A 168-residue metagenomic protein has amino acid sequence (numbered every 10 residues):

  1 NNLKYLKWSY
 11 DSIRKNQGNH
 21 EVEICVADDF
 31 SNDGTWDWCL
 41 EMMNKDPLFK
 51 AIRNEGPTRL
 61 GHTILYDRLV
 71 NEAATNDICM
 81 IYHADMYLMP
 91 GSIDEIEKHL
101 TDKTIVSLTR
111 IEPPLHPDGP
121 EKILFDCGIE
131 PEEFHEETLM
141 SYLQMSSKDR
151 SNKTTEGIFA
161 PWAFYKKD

Functional and structural regions predicted by a protein language model:
N1-W8, F30: Active-site beta-to-alpha loop of glycosyltransferases that engages the nucleotide-sugar donor
D11-E21: Short, acidic, metal-binding catalytic loop of nucleotide-sugar glycosyltransferases
I13, D29-F30, P57: Conserved short acidic donor-positioning loop in nucleotide-sugar-dependent glycosyltransferases
D28-D37: A conserved acidic beta->alpha catalytic loop
E55-A74: Glycine-rich, basic loop-to-helix element that forms the pyrophosphate-binding segment of sugar-nucleotide handling
C79: Short aromatic/hydrophobic "clamp" motif used to bind/position activated sugar donors
H83-Y87: The conserved acidic donor/metal-binding loop of glycosyltransferases
M89-K167: Conserved catalytic core of nucleotide-sugar-dependent glycosyltransferases
